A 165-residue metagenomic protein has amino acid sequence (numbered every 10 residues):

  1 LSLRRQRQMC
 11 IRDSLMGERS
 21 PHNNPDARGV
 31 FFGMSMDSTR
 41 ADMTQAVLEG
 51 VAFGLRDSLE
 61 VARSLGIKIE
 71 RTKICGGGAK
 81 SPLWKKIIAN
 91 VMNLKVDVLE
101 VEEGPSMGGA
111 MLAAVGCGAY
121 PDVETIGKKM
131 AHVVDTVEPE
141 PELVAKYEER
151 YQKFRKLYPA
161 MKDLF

Functional and structural regions predicted by a protein language model:
L1-C10: Single conserved hydrophobic/aromatic residue that forms the stacking wall/gate of nucleotide- or nucleobase-binding
R12-T39: A mobile "lid/hinge" subdomain adjacent to the ATP/sugar-phosphate binding pocket shared across diverse ATP-dependent
G17-R19, R40, G104-P105, V144: A short acidic, often aromatic-flanked loop/helix-cap motif at beta-alpha or helix-coil junctions that lines enzyme
M34-L55: Adenine-nucleotide phosphate-binding core of ATP-dependent small-molecule kinases
S38, M92-V96, E149, L164-F165: N-terminal glycine/serine-rich phosphate-binding loop of ATP-dependent small-molecule kinases, especially carbohydrate
A46, G54-P141: Catalytic phosphate/nucleotide-handling subdomain of diverse soluble enzymes
V144-F165: Charge-patterned, long linear interaction tracts outside catalytic cores
